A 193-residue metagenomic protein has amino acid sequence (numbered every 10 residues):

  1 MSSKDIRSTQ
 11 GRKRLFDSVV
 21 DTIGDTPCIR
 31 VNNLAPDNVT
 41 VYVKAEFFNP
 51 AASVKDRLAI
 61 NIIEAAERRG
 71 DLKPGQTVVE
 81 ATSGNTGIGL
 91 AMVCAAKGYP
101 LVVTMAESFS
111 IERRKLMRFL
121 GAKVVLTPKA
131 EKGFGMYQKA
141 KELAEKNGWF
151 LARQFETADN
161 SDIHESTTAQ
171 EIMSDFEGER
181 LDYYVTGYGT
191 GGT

Functional and structural regions predicted by a protein language model:
M1-T193: PLP-dependent amino-acid enzyme catalytic core
